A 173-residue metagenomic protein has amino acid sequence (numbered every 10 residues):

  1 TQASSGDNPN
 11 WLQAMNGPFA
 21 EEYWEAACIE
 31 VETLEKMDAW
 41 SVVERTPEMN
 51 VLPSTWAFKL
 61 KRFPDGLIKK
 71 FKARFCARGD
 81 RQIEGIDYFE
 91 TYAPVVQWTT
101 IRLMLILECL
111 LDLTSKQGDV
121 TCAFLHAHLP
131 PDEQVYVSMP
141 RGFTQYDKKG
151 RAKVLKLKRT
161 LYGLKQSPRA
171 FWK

Functional and structural regions predicted by a protein language model:
T1-K173: Long, low-complexity, charge-biased intrinsically disordered regions
